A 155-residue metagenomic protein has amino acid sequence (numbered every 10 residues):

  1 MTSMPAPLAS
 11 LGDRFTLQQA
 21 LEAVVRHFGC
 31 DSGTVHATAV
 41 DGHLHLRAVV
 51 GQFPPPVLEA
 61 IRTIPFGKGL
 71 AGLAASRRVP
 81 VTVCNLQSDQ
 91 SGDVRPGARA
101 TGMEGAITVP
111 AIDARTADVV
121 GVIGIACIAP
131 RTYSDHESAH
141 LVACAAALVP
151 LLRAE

Functional and structural regions predicted by a protein language model:
S3-P7, G12-V35, L70, C144: Amphipathic alpha-helical coiled-coil segments that mediate homodimerization and allosteric signal transmission
E22-V25, T34-L58: GAF sensory/regulatory domain recognition with acknowledged cross-activation on helical regulatory dimers
S32, R95, T108, V122: Short hydrophobic/aromatic beta-strand element in the GNAT-like acyltransferase core that lines or flanks the acyl-donor
P54-V57, C84-G105: Signal-transducing coupling segments at domain and membrane junctions
P56-P80: Acidic/proline- and glycine-rich, intrinsically disordered low-complexity segments that serve as regulatory linkers
E104-A114: A short, aliphatic-rich beta-strand micro-motif
T116-C127: Sensory beta-strand/linker motifs that couple input domains to effectors
A126-C144, L151-E155: Regulatory loop-to-helix N-cap segments in sensory/regulatory domains that couple ligand/signal detection
